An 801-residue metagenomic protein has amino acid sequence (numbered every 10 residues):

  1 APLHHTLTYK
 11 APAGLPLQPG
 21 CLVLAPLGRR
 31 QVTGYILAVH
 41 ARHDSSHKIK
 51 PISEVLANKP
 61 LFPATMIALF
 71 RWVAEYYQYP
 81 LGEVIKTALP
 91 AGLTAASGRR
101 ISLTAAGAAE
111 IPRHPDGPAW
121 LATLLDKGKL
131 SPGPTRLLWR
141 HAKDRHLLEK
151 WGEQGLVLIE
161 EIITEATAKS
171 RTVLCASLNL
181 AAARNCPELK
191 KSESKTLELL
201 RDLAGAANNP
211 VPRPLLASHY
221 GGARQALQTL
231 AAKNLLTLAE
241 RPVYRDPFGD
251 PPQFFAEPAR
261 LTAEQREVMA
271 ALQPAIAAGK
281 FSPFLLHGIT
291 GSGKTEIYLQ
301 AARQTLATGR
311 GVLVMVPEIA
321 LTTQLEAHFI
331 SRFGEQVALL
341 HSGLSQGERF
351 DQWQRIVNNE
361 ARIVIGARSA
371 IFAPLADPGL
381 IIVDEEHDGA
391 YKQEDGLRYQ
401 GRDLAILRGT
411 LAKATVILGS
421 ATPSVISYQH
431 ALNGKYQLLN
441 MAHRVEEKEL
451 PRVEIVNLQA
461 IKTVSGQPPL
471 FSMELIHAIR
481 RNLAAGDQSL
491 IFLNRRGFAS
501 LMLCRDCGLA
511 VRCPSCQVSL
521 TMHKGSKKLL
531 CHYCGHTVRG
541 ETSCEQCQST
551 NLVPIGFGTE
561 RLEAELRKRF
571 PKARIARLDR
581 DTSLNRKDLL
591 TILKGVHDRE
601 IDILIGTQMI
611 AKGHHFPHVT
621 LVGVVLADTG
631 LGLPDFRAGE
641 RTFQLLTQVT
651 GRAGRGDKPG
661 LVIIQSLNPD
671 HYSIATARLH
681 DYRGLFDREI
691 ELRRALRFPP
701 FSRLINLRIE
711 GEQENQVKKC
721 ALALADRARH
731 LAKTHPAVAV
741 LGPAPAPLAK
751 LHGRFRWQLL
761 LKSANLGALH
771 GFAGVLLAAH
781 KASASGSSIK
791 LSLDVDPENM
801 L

Functional and structural regions predicted by a protein language model:
A1-S420, S427, L432-K448, L760 (+1 more regions): Accessory, non-ATPase domains that flank or precede helicase/AAA+ motor cores in DNA-metabolism machines
H5, C21, D487, S702-I705 (+3 more regions): Residues at beta-strand starts and edge strands
T6, V173, P210, A499 (+2 more regions): A generic structural signal for beta-strand entry/edge sites
P26-G28, A485, P699-F701, L751-G753 (+1 more regions): Solvent-exposed loop and beta-edge segments used for protein-protein assembly and interaction
L158, I575-A576, L731-A746, S787-V795: Short beta-strand elements
A256-T262, R266-Q273, G279-K718, L722 (+5 more regions): Inter-lobe coupling/hinge segments of SF2-like helicase ATPases
R727-A779: C-terminal structured "cap/appendage" subdomains that terminate the fold
